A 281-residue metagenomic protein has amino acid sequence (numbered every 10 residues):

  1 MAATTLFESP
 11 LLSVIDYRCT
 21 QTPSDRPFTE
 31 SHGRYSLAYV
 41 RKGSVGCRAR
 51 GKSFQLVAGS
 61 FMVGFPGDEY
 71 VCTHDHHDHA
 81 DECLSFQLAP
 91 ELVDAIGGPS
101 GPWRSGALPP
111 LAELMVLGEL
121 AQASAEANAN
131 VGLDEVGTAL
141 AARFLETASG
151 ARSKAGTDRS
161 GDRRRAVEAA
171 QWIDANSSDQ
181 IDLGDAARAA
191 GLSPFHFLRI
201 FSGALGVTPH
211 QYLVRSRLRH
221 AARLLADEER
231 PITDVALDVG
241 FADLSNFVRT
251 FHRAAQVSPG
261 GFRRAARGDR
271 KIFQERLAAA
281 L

Functional and structural regions predicted by a protein language model:
A2-P102: N-terminal regulatory/effector-sensing and dimerization cores that precede helix-turn-helix DNA-binding domains
V40, I173-S177, L225: Short helix-to-turn junction characteristic of helix-turn-helix DNA-binding domains, especially the helix
G46, Q180, E229-R230: Residue at a beta-strand N-cap/secondary-structure junction
S100-M115, Q122-A190, G203-R215: Short, Lys/Arg-enriched, Trp-marked, Pro/Gly-tolerant hinge/linker segments that flank
Q171-D174, D179-R219, A236-A265: Basic/polar phosphate-binding segments, predominantly the helix-turn-helix DNA-binding elements of transcriptional
R270-L281: C-terminal regulatory/oligomerization modules of transcriptional regulators
